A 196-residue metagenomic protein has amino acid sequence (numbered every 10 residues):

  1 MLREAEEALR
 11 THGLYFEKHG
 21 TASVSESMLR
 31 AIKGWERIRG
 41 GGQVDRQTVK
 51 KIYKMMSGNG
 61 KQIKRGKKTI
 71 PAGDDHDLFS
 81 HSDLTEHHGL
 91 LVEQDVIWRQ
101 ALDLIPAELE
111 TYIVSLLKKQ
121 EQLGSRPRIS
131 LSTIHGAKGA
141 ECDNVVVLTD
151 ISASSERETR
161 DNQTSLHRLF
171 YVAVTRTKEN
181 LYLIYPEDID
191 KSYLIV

Functional and structural regions predicted by a protein language model:
M1-V196: The feature marks helicase ATPase cores and/or their adjacent C-terminal helical subdomains in SF1/SF2/AAA+ helicases
